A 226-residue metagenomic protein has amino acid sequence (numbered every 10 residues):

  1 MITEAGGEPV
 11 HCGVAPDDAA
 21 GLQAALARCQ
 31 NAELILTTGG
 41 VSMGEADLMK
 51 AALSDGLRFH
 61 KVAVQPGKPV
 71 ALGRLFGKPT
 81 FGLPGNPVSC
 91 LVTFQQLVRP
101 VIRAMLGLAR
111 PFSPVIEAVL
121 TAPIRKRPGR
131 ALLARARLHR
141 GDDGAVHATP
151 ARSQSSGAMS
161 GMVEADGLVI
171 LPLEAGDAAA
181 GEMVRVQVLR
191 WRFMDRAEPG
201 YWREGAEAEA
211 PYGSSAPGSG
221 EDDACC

Functional and structural regions predicted by a protein language model:
M1-T37, S42: Phosphate-binding glycine-rich loops and their immediate beta-loop-alpha structural context
A19-A20, M43, L91, A178: Loop/helix-junction capping segments adjacent to catalytic residues or to phosphate/diphosphate-binding pockets
G21, L48, L97: Residue-level recognition of oxygen-bearing side chains
L34-L53, L57: Glycine-rich beta-strand-to-loop/alpha-helix junction loops that act as flexible
A52-G205, Y212, C225-C226: Flexible glycine/proline-rich
